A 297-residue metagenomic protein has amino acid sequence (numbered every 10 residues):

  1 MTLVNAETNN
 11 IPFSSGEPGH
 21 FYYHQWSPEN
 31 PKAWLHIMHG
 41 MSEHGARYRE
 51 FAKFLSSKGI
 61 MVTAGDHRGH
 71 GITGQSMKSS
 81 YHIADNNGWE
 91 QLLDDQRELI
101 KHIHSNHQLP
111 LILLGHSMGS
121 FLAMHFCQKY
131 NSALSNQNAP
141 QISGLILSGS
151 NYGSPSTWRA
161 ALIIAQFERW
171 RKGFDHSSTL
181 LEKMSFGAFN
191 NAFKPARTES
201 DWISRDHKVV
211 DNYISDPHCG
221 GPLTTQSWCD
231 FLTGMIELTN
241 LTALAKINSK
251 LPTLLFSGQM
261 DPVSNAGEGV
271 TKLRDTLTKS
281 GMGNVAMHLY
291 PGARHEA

Functional and structural regions predicted by a protein language model:
M1-N30: N-terminal cap/lid segment of alpha/beta-hydrolase-fold proteins
K32, H39-E43, S117-M118, Q259-M260: Active-site glycine-rich loops that stabilize anionic/oxyanionic intermediates across multiple enzyme folds
R47-K78: Conserved alpha/beta-hydrolase
A84-H104: Alpha/beta-hydrolase active-site loop
G115-G119, A123: Gly/Ala-rich beta-loop-alpha elbow adjacent to hydrolase catalytic centers
A123-H218: Alpha/beta-hydrolase-fold enzymes
L255-S257: Short beta-strand/loop motif that positions the catalytic acidic residue of the alpha/beta-hydrolase fold
P262-K272: Conserved alpha/beta-hydrolase "acid-adjacent" motif
